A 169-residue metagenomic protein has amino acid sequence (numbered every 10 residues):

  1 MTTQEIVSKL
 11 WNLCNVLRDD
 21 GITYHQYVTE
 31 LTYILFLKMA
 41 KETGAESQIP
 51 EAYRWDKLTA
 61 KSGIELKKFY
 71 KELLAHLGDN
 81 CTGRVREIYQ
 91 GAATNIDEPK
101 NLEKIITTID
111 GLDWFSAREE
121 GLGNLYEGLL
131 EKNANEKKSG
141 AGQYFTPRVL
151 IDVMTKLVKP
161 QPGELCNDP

Functional and structural regions predicted by a protein language model:
M1-P162: Non-catalytic, mostly N-terminal accessory regions of nucleic-acid modification and defense proteins
Q161-P169: Conserved class I S-adenosyl-L-methionine
